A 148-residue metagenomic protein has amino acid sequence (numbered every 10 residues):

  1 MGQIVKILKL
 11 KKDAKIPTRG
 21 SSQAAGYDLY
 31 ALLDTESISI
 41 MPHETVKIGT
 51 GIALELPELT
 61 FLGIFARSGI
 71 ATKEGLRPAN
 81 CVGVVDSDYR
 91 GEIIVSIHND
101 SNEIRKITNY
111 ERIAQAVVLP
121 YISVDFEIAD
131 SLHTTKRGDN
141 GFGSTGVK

Functional and structural regions predicted by a protein language model:
M1-K148: DUTPase catalytic domain/fold
